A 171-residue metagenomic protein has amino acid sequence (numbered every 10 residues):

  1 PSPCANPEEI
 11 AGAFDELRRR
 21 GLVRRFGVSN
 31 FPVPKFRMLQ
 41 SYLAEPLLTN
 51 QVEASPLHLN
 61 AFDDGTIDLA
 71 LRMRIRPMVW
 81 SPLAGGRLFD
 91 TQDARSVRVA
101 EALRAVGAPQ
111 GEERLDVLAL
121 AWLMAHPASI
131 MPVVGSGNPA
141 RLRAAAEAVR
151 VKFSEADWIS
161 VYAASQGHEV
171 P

Functional and structural regions predicted by a protein language model:
P1-P171: Beta/alpha (TIM)-barrel catalytic core signal, keyed to glycine-rich beta->alpha loops juxtaposed to Asp/Glu that bind
